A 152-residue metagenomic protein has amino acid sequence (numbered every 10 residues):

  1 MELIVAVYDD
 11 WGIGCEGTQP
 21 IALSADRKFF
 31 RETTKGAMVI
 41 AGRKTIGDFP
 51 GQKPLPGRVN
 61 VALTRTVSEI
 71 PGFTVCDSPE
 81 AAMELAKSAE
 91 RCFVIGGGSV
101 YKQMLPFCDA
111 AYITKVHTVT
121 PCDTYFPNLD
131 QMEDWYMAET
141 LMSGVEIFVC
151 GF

Functional and structural regions predicted by a protein language model:
M1-F152: Enzymes that bind and transform nitrogen-containing heteroaromatic metabolites
